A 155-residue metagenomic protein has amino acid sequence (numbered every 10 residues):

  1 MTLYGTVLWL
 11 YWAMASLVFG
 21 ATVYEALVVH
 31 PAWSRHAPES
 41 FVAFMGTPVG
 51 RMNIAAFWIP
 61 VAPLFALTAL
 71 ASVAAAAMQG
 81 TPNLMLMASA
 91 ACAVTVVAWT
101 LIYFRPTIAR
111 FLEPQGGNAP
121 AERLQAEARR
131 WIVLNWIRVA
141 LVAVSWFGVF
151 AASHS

Functional and structural regions predicted by a protein language model:
T2-S16, A74-T95: Interfacial segments of alpha-helical transmembrane regions
Y4-V7, Y11-L67, A109-A128: Interfacial loop at the N-terminal end of multi-pass membrane proteins
L27-H30, S34, A77-T81, R105-A109 (+1 more regions): Transmembrane helix-loop junctions in multipass membrane proteins, especially transporters and channels
I59-V73, R138-W146: Core segments of transmembrane alpha-helices that mediate helix-helix packing or line hydrophobic substrate/ligand
V94-Y103: Mid-bilayer segments of alpha-helical transmembrane spans in multi-pass integral membrane proteins that mediate
R129-N135: Eukaryotic polytopic
V149-S155: Juxtamembrane boundary at the C-terminal end of a transmembrane helix
